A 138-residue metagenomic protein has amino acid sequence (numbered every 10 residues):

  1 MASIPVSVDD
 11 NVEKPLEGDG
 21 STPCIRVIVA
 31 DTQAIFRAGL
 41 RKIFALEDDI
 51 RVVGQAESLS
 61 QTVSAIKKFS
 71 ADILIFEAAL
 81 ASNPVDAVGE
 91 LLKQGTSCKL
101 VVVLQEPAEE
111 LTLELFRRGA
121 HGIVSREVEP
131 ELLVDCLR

Functional and structural regions predicted by a protein language model:
M1-R26, F36: Non-catalytic signal-transmission and effector/linker regions of two-component phosphorelay proteins
P23-F36, L40-F44, L74: Conserved acidic segment of CheY-like receiver
D49-S58, A65: Short hydrophobic/Thr-rich beta-strand motif most characteristic of the beta2 strand and flanking loop of CheY-like
S58-T62, D72-L91, E106-A108: Conserved phosphotransfer microenvironments
A65-F69, L91-S97, R118: Conserved phosphotransfer cores of two-component systems
C98-P107: A short, hydrophobic beta-strand element within the central beta-sheet of small alpha/beta folds
E110, V128-L137: C-terminal output helix
